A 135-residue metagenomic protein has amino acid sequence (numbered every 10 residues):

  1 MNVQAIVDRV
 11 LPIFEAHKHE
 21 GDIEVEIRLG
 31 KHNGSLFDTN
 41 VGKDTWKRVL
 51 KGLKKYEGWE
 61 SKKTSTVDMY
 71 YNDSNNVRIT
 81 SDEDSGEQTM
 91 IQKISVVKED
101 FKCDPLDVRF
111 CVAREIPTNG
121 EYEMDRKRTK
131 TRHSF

Functional and structural regions predicted by a protein language model:
M1-F135: Phosphate-end processing signature that detects enzymes handling 5′-triphosphorylated RNA and polyphosphate
